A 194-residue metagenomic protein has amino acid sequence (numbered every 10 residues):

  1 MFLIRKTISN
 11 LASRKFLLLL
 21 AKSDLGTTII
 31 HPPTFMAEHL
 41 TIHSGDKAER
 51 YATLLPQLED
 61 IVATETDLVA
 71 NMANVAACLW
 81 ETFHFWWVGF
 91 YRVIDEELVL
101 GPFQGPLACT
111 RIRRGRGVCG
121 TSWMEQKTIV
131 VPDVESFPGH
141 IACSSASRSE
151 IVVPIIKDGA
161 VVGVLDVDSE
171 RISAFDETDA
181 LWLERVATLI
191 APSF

Functional and structural regions predicted by a protein language model:
I30-P102, R185, F194: Intrinsically disordered, low-complexity terminal regulatory regions
W87, V152, V164: Short hydrophobic/aromatic beta-strand element in the GNAT-like acyltransferase core that lines or flanks the acyl-donor
V93, E97-S145: Regulatory sensory and allosteric helical modules in signal-transduction proteins and certain transcription factors
S149-I156: A short, aliphatic-rich beta-strand micro-motif
L165-S173: Short beta-strand-to-loop transition segments that serve as allosteric relay/switch motifs in sensory/regulatory domains
F175-S193: Amphipathic alpha-helical "output/dimerization" segments
